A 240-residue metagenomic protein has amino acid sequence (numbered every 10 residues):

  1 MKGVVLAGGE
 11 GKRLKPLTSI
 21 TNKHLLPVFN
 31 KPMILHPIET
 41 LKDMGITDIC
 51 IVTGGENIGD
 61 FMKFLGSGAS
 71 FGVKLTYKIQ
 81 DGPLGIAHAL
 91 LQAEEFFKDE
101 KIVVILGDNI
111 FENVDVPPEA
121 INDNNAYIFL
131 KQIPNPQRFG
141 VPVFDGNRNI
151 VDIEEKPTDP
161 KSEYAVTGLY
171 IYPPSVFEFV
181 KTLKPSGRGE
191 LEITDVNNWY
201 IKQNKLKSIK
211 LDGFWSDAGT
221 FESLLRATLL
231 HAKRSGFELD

Functional and structural regions predicted by a protein language model:
K2-V5, R13, L26-P27, K31-L106 (+3 more regions): Conserved N-terminal catalytic core of the sugar/cofactor nucleotidyltransferase
E10, D108-N109: Active-site metal-binding loops of divalent metal-dependent hydrolases
L25, P142-F144, S208: A structural signal for short hydrophobic beta-strand segments in well-ordered beta-sheet cores
I105-D108, K131: Active-site flanking residues adjacent to catalytic metal/cofactor-binding acidic residues
F111-N113, Y172: Hydrophobic/aromatic residue at the end of a short beta strand that borders the catalytic acidic motif
N113-R138: Conserved donor-nucleotide/metal-binding helix-loop-beta segment in metal-dependent transferases, i.e., the alpha-helix
A120-I121, N149-D240: Catalytic-core segments of class I nucleotidyltransferases/pyrophosphorylases that form NMP-activated intermediates
R138, V143, N147-N149: Ligand/cofactor pocket segment of small-molecule handling proteins
